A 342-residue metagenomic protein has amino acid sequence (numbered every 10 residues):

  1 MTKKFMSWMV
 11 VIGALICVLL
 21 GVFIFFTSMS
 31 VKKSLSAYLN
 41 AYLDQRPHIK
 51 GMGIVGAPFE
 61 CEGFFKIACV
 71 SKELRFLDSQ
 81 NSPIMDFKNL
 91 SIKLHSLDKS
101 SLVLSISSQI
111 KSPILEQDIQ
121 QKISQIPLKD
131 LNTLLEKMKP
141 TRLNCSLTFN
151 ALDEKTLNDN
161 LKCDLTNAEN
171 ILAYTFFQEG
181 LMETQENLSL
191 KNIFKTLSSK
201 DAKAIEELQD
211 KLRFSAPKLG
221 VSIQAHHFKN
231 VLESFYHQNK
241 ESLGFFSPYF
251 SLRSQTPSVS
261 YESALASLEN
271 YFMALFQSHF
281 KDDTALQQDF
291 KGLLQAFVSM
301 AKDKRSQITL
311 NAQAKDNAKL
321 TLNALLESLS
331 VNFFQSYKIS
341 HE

Functional and structural regions predicted by a protein language model:
K4-M9, G13-E342: Glycine-rich, small/hydroxylated-residue low-complexity segments
